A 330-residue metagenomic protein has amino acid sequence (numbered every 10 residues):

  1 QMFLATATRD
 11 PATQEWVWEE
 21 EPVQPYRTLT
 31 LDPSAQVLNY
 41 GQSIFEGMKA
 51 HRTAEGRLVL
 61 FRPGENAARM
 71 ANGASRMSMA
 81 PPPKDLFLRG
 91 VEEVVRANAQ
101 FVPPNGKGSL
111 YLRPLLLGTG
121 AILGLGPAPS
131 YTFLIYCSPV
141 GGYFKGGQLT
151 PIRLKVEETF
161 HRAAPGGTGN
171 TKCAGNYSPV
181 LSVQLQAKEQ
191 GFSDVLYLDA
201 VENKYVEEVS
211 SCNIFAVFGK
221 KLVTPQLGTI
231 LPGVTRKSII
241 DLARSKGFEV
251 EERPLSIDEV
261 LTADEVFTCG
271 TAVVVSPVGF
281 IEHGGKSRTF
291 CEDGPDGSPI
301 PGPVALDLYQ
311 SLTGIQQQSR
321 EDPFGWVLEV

Functional and structural regions predicted by a protein language model:
Q1-A97, L115, I122-V330: Helix-start/capping segments and mature chain N-termini
P103-R113, L117: Extended, Lys/Arg-enriched charged tracts that mediate electrostatic binding to polyanionic substrates
